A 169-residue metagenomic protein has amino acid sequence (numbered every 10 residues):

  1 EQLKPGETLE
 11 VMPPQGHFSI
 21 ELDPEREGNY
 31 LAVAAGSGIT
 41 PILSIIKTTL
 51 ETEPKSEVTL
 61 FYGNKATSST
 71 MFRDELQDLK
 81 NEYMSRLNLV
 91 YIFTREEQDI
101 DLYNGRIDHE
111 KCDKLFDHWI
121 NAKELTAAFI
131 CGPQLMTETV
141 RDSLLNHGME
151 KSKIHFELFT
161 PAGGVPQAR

Functional and structural regions predicted by a protein language model:
E1-A32, I45, K65-A66, Q77 (+2 more regions): FAD-binding FR-type
R26-E27, T49-V58: Conserved S-adenosyl-L-methionine
N29-L31, T59, A127: Structural motif
A32-A35, F129-C131: Active-site-adjacent beta-strand anchor residues
G36-T40, P133-M136: Gly/Ser/Thr-rich loops at beta-strand to alpha-helix junctions that form or flank small-molecule/cofactor-binding
I39-E51: Histidine-anchored nucleotide/phosphate-binding helix
E57-T70: Beta1-alpha1 glycine-rich phosphate/pyrophosphate-binding loop at the start of Rossmann-like nucleotide-binding domains
S68-R169: Reductase modules of NAD(P)H-dependent flavoproteins
